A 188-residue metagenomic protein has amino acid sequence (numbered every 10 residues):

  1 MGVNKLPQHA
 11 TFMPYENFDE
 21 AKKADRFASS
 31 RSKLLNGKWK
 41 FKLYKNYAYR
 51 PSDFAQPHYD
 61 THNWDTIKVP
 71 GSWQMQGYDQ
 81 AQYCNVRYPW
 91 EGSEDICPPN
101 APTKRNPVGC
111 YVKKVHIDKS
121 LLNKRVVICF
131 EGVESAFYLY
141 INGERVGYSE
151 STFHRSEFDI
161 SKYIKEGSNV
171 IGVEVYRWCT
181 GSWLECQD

Functional and structural regions predicted by a protein language model:
M1-I67, G71-W73: Hydrophobic alpha-helical membrane-insertion signals
L6, P14, K22-R26, K40-Y44 (+4 more regions): Accessory beta-strand-rich segments of carbohydrate-active enzymes
D19-K22, S93-P98: Short glycine/threonine/proline-enriched tight-turn/helix- or strand-capping micro-motif at secondary-structure
H58-D95: Aromatic- and Gly/Pro-rich amphipathic surface segment
